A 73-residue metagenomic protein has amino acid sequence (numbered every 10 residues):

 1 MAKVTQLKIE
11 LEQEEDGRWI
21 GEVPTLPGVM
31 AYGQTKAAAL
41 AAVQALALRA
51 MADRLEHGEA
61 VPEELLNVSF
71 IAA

Functional and structural regions predicted by a protein language model:
M1-L7, A37, A41-A73: Short, charged, surface-exposed hinge/linker loops at domain edges that act as mobile lids or interdomain connectors
A2-K3, I9, Q13-E15, G33: Short, positively charged
L11-L26: Short aromatic-glycine-(Arg/Gly/Cys) micro-motifs in beta-strand/loop hairpins
P27-A38: A short, exposed loop/beta-hairpin motif centered on an aromatic-Gly-Thr core
